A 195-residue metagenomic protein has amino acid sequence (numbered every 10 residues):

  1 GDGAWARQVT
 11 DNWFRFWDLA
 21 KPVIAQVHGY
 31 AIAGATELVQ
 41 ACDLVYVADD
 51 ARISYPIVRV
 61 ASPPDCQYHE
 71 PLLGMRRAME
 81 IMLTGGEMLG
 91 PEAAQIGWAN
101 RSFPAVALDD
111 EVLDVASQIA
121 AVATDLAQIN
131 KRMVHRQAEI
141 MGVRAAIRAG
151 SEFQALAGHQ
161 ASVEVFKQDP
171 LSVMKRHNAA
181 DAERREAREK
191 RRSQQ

Functional and structural regions predicted by a protein language model:
G1-D11, V173-H177: Glycine- (often His-adjacent) and acidic-residue-rich active-site loop that binds/positions the CoA thioester
W5-V9, I24-G29, H69, Q118 (+2 more regions): Generic low-polarity alpha-helical segments
D11-A127: Crotonase-fold acyl-CoA enzyme core
L89-G90, D110, A121-Q195: C-terminal alpha-helix plus adjacent terminal tail
